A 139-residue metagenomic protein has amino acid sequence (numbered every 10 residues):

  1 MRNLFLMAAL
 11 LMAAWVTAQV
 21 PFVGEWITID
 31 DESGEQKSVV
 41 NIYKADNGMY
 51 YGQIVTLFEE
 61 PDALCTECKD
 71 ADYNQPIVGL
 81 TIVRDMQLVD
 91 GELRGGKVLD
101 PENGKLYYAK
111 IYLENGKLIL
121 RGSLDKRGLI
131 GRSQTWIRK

Functional and structural regions predicted by a protein language model:
M1-L4: Positively charged n-region of N-terminal signal peptides that target proteins for export
L11-W15: N-terminal signal peptide c-region/cleavage motif recognized by signal peptidases
T28-D100, L106-Y107: Central antiparallel beta-sheet cores of small beta-barrel/beta-sandwich binding domains
V98-N115, R121: Acidic, glycine-rich flexible loop segments
N115-K117, L124-K139: Edge beta-strand at a domain terminus
